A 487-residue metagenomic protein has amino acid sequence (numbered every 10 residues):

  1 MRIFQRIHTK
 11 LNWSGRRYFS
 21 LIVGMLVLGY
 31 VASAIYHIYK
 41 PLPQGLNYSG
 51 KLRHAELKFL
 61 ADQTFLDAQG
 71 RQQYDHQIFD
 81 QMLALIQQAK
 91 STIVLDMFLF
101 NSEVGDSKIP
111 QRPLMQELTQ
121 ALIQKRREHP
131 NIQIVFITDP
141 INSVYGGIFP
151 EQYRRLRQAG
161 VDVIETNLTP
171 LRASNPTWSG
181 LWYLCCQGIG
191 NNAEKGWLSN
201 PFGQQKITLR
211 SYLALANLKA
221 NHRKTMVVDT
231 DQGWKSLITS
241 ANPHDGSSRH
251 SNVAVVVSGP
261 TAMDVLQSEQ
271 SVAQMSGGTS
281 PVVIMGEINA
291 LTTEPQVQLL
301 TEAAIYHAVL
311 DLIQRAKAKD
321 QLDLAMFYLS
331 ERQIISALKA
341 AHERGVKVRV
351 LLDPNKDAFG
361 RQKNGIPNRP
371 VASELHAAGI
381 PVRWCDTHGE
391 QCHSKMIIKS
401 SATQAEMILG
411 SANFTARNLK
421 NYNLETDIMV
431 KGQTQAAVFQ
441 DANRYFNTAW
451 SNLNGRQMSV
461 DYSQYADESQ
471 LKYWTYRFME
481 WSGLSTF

Functional and structural regions predicted by a protein language model:
R2-F487: Charged, low-complexity intrinsically disordered terminal segments
